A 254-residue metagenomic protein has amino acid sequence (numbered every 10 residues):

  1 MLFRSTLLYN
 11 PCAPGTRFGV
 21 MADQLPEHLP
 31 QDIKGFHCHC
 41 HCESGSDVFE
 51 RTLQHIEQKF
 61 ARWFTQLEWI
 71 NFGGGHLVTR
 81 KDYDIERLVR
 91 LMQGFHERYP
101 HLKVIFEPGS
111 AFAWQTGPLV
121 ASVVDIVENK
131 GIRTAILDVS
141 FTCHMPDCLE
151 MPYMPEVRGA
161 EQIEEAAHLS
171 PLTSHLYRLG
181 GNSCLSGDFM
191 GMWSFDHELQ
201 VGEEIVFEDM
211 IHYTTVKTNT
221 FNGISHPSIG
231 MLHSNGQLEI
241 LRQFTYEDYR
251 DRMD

Functional and structural regions predicted by a protein language model:
M1-W69, H76, Y83, L91-G94 (+1 more regions): Active-site-proximal beta-alpha core segment in soluble small-molecule metabolic enzymes
F3, C38-E43, I70-L77, G109-A111 (+3 more regions): Active-site beta-loop-alpha junctions enriched in small/polar residues
L25, H41, T79-K81, Q115 (+2 more regions): Residues at secondary-structure transition points
Q66-W69, L102-P108: Flexible, glycine/charged-enriched surface loops at secondary-structure junctions
G74, T79-L88, G187-D188: N-terminal short leaders/motifs
L91, F106-D254: Charged (often Lys/Glu-rich) extended helix/loop segments that serve as interaction or gating elements
